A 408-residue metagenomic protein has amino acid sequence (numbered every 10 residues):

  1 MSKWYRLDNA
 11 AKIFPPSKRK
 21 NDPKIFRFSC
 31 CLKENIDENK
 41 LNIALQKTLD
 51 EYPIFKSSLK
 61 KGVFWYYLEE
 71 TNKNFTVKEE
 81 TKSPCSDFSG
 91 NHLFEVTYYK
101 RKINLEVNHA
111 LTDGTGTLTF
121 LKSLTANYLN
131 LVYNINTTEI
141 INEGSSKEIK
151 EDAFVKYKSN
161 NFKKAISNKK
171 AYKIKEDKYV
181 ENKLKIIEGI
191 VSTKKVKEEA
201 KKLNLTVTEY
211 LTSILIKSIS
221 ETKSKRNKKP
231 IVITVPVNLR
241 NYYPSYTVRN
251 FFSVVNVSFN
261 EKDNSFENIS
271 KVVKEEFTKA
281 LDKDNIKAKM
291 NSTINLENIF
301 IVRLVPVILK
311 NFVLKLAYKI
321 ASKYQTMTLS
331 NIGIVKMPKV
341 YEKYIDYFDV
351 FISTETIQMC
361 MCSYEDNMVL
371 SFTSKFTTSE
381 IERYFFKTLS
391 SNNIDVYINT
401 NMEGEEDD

Functional and structural regions predicted by a protein language model:
M1-F64, T71-E95, E221-D408: Acyl-thioester-dependent acyl-group transfer interface
S2-A10, L111-T119, S123-K195, L389-D408: Non-catalytic, low-complexity flexible loops and terminal extensions
R27, E106, D177-Y179: A short, mixed-charge helix-start or loop-turn motif at secondary-structure junctions
K33-L49, E106-K122, E188-K225, L370-F372 (+1 more regions): Acyl activation and transfer enzymes in specialized metabolism, enriched for ANL adenylate-forming modules
Y66-L68, S145: Conserved catalytic core of two-metal-ion nucleotidyltransferases
F88-N130, N134, I140-G144, E148-K150 (+1 more regions): Histidine-centered acyl-transfer/condensation active-site motif and its immediate structural neighborhood
L124, Y128-V132, I219, F277 (+1 more regions): Short, well-ordered alpha-helical segments in soluble proteins
